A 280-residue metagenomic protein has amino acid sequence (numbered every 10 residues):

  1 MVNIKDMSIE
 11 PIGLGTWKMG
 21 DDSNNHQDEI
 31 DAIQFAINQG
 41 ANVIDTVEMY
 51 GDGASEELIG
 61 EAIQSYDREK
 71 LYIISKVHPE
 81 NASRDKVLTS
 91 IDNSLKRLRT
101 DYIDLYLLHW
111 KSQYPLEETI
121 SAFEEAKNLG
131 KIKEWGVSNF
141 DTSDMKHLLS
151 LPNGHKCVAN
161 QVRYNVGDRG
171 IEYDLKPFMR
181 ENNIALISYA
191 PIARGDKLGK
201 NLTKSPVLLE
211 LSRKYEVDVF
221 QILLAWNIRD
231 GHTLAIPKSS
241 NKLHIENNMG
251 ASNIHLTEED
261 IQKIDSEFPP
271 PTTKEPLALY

Functional and structural regions predicted by a protein language model:
M1-K70, I184, A278-Y280: N-terminal binding-site loop/beta-alpha segment at the start of enzyme catalytic domains that lines or forms
N3-D6, N38, G60-K70, D92-R99 (+3 more regions): Acidic (Asp/Glu)-rich catalytic clusters
M7-I12, G40-V43, D67-L71, T100-D104 (+4 more regions): Short, well-ordered coil/turn segments that N-cap beta-strands
G15-Q27, S75-D85, H109, Y114: Active-site mouth loops of central-metabolism enzymes
S23-A36, S83-L98, E118, M145-H147: Short, acidic/polar
E69-N81, L105-H109, N139, R163: A short, structured active-site edge motif that brings together acidic residues
L98-Y114: Active-site groove signature of glycoside hydrolases
K111-P271, E275-Y280: Beta/alpha (TIM)-barrel catalytic core signal, keyed to glycine-rich beta->alpha loops juxtaposed to Asp/Glu that bind
